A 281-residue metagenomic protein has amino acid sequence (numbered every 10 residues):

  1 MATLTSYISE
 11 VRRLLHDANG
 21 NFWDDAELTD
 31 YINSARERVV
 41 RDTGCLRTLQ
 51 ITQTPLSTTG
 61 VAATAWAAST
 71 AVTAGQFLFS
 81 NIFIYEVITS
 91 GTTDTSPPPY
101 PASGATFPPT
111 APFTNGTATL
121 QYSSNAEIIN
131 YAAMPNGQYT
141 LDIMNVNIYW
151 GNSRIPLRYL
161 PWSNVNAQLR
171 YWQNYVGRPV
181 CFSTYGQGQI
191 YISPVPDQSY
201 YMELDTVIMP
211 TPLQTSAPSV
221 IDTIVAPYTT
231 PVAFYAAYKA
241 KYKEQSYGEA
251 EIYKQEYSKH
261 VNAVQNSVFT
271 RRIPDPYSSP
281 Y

Functional and structural regions predicted by a protein language model:
M1-A62, N81, T117-Y281: Glycine-enriched, solvent-exposed interface loops adjoining structured elements
G60-A126: Tryptophan-rich substrate-binding surfaces of secreted polymer-degrading and adhesive proteins
